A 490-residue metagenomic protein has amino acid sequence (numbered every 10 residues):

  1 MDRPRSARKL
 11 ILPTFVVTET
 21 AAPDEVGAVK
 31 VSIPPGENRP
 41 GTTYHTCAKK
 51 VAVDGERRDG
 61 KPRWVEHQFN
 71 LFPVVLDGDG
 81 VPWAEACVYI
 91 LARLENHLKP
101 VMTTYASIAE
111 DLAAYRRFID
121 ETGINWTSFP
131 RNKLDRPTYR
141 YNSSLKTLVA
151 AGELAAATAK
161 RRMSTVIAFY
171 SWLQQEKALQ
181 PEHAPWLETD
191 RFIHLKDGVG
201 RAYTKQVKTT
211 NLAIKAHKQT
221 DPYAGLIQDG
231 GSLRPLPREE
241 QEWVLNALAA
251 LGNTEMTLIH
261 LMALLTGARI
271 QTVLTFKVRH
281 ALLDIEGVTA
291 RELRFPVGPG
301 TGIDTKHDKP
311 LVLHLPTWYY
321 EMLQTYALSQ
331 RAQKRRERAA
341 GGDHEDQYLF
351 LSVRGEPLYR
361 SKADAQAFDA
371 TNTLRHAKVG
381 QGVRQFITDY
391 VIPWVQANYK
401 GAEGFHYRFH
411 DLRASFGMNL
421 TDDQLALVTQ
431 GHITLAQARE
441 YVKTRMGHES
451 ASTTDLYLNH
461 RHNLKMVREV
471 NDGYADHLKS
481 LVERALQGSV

Functional and structural regions predicted by a protein language model:
R3, K465-V490: C-terminal secondary-structure termini that scaffold catalytic or DNA-interacting sites
A86-T204, N246: N-terminal core-binding DNA-recognition domain of tyrosine recombinases/integrases
Q175-Q180, A263-T289: Short, charged phosphate-coordinating catalytic segments
R238-I270, A438: Basic, Lys/Arg- and aromatic-enriched nucleic-acid-binding interface segment
V273, F409-Q430, V442-K443, T454: Short, basic/aromatic-rich helical patch in the C-terminal catalytic core of site-specific tyrosine
F276-Q347: Conserved tyrosine-mediated DNA breakage-rejoining catalytic core shared by Y-recombinases
H280-I285, A426-Y457: Short, polar N-cap/turn motifs at the start of nucleic acid-interacting alpha helices
P316-G404, T421: Active-site/catalytic core of tyrosine-dependent DNA strand-transfer enzymes
